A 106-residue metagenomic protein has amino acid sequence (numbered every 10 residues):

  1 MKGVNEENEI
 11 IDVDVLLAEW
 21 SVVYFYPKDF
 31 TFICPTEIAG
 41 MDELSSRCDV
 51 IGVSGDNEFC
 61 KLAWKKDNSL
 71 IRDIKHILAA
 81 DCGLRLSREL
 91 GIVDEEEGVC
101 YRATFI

Functional and structural regions predicted by a protein language model:
M1-I106: Chalcogenol-based redox active-site neighborhoods
